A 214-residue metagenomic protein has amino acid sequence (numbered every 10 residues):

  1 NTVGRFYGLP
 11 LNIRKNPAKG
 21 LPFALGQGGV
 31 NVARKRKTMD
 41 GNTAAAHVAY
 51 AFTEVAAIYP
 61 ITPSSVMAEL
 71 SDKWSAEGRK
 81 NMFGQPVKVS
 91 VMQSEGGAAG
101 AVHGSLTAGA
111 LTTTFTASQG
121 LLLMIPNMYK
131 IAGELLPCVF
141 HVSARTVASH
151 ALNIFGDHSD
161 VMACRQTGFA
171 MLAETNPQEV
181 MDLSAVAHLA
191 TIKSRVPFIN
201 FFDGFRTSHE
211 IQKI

Functional and structural regions predicted by a protein language model:
N1, Y7-N31: Short, Lys/Arg-enriched N-terminal segments with co-localized hydrophobic residues within the first ~10-30 amino acids
T2-V3, V55: A general marker of short, structured functional hotspots
N12-N16, P126-M128, R195: Ubiquitous "structural anchor" signal
P22, A76, I154, K213-I214: Generic preference for hydrophobic/aromatic residues in regular secondary structure cores
P22, P60-P63, P137, E174 (+1 more regions): Proline-rich low-complexity regions
G29-A163, G168, A185, G204-F205: Thiamine diphosphate
M171-I214: Structural signature of the thiamine diphosphate
